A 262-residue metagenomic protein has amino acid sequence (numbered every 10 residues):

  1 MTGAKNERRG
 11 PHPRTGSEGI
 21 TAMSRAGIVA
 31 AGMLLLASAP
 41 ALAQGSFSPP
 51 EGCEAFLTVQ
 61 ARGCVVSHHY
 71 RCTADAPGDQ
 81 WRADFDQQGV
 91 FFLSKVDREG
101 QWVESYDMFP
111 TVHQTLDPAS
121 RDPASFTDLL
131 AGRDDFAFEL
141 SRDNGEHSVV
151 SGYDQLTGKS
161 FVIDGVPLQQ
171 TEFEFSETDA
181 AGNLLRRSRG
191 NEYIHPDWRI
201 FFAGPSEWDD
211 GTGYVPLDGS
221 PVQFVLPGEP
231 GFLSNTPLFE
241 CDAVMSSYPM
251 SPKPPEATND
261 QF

Functional and structural regions predicted by a protein language model:
N6-V29: Bacterial N-terminal signal peptides that target proteins for export
S38-P40: N-terminal signal peptide c-region/cleavage motif recognized by signal peptidases
L42-W81, F126-L129, F136-F138, Y248-F262: N-terminal cleavable signal peptides for secretion/export
C64, F85-K95, W102-V103, V112-Q114 (+3 more regions): Short, surface-exposed beta-strand/loop "edge" segments at domain boundaries and coil↔beta transitions
S67, G89-L93, S148-Q155, Q170 (+1 more regions): Short, surface-exposed coil-to-beta transition loops
A74-G132: An acidic-aromatic
A124-A181: Extended beta-strand-rich segments in extracellular/periplasmic secretory proteins, especially within noncatalytic
V166-M250: Extended soluble regions of mature proteins
